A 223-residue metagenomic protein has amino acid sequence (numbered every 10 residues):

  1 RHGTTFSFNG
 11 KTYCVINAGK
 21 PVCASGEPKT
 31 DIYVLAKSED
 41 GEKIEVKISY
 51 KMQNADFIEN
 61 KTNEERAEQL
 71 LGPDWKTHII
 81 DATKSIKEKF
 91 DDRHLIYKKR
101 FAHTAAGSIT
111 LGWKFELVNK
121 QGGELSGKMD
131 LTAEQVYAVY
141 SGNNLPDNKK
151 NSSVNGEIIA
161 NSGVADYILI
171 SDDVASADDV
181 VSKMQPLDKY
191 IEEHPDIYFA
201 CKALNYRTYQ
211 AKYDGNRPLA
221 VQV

Functional and structural regions predicted by a protein language model:
R1-V223: Short, positively charged
